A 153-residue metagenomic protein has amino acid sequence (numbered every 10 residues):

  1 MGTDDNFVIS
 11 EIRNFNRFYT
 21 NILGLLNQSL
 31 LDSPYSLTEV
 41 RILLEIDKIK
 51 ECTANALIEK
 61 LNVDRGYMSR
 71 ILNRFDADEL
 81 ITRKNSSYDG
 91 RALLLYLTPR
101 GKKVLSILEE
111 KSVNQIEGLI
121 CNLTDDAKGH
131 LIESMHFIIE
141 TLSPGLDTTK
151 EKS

Functional and structural regions predicted by a protein language model:
M1-F7, S86, K150-S153: N-terminal intrinsically disordered/low-complexity leader segments
M1-L37: N-terminal leader segment of winged-helix/HTH proteins
V8-I22, R100, K111, Q115 (+1 more regions): C-terminal ligand-sensing/allosteric alpha-helical core of TetR-family HTH transcriptional regulators
G24-L31, N85-S86, E117-I120, S143 (+1 more regions): Short, flexible helix-adjacent loops and helix caps
L26-Y67, D78: N-terminal helix-turn-helix DNA-binding core of bacterial DNA-binding proteins
L44-K48, E109, H136: Short, locally clustered residues in the helix-turn-helix/winged-helix DNA-binding domain
N73-I132: Charged, amphipathic alpha-helical coiled-coil/dimerization segments
D126-S153: Exposed, interaction-prone assembly regions rather than primary DNA-binding/catalytic cores
